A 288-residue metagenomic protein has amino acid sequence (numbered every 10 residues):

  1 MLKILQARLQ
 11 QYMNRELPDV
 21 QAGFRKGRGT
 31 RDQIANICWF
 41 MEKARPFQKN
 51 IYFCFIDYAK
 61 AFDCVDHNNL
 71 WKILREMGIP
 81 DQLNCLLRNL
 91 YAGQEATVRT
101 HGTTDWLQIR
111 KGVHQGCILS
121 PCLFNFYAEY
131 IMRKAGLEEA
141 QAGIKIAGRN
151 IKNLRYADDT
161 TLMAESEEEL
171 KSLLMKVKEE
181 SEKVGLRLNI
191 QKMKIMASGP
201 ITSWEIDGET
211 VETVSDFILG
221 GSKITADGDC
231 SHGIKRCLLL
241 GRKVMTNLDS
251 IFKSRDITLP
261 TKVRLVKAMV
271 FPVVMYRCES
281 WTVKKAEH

Functional and structural regions predicted by a protein language model:
M1-H288: Nucleotidyl polymerases of mobile genetic elements and RNA viruses
